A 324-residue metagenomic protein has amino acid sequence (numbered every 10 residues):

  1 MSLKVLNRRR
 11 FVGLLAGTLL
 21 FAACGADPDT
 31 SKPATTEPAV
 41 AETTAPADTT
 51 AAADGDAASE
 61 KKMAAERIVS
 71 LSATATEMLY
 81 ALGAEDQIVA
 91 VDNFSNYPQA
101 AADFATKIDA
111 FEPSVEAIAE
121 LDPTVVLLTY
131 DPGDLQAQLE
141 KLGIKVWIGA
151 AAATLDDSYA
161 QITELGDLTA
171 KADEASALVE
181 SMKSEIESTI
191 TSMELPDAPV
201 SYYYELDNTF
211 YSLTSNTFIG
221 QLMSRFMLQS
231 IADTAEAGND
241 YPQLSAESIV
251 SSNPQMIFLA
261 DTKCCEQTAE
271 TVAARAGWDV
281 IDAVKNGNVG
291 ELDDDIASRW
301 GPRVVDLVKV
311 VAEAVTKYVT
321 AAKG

Functional and structural regions predicted by a protein language model:
S2-T76, L168-Y203, E313-G324: Bacterial Sec-exported substrate-binding components of ABC uptake systems
R67, D157-D167, S176, A260-G324: Structured C-terminal subdomain patch of bacterial secreted/periplasmic proteins
R67-D131, L228-I231: A short, structured surface patch at a secondary-structure boundary
S72, Y130-D131, A151, L206-N208 (+3 more regions): Short secondary-structure boundary segments
A84, D103-F104, L142-I144, F226 (+1 more regions): Short, structured coil segments at secondary-structure junctions
A110-L128, I144, S245-T262: Proline-aspartate-enriched helix->loop->beta-strand connector
D134, G149-E164, A198-L222, C265-Q267: Extracytoplasmic ligand-binding site segments that recognize negatively charged/polar headgroups
N216-D240, E291: His/Asp/Glu-enriched short active-site or ligand-binding loop at hydrolase and phosphoryl-transfer sites
